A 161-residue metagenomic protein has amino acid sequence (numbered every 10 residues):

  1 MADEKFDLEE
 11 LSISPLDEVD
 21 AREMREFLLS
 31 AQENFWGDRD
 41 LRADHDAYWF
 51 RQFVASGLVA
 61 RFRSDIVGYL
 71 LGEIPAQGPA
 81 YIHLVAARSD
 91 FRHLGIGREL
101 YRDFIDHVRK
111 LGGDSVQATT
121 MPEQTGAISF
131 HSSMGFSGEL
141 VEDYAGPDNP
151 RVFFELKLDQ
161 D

Functional and structural regions predicted by a protein language model:
M1-D7, G138, V152-Q160: Acyl-donor-binding surface of acyltransferase catalytic domains
F6, P15-L84, R88, Y101-D103 (+3 more regions): Acetyl-CoA-dependent GNAT
A55, N149-F153: Short hydrophobic/aromatic beta-strand or adjacent loop that forms the aromatic wall/cage of a ligand/substrate-binding
D65, R88-R102, L111, P122-S129 (+1 more regions): Conserved glycine-rich acetyl-CoA-binding loop
V108-T120: Conserved GNAT acetyl-CoA-binding A-motif
A118-I128, Y144-D148: Conserved beta-strand-loop-alpha-helix junction that forms the acyl-donor binding cleft
S132-L140: Conserved acetyl-CoA-binding loop of GNAT-fold acetyltransferases
